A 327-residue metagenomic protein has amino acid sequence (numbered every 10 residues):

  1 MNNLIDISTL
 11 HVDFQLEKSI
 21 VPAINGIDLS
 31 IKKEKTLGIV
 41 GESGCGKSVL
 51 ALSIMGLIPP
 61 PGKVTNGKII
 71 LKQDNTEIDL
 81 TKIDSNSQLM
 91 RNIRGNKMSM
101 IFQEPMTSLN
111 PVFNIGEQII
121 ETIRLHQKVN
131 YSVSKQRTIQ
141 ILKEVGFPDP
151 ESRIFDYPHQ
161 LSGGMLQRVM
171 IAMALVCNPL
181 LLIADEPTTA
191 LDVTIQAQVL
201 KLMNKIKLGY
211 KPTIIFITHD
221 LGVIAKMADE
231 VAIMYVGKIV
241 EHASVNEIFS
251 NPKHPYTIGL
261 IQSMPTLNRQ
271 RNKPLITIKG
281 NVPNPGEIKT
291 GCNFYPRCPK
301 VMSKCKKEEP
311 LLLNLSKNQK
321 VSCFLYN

Functional and structural regions predicted by a protein language model:
Q15-K18, L57-P61, D74-D79, N114-V133 (+3 more regions): ABC-type ATPase nucleotide-binding domains, specifically the catalytic core motifs of the NBD
T76-S99, L125, E247-P252, N284-K289: ABC ATPase NBD coupling module
I78, S244-N327: Charged, flexible cofactor/metal-binding loops and thiol motifs
D156-L161, M165: Conserved ABC ATPase signature
V176-L180: A short, proline-enriched helix->beta-strand linker immediately N-terminal to the Walker B motif in ABC-type P-loop
I183-P187, L191-K273: P-loop NTP-binding/switch modules centered on Walker-like glycine-rich loops
